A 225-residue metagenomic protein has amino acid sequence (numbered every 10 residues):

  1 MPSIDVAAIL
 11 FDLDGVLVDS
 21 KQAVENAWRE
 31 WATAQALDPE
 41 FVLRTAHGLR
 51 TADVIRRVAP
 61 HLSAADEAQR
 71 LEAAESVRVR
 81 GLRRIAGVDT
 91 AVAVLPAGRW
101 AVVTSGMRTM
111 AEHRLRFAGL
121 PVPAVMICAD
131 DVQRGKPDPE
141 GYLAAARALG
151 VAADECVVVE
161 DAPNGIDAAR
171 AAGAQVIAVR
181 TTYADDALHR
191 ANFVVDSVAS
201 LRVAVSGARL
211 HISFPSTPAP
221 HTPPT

Functional and structural regions predicted by a protein language model:
M1-A7, R108-T225: Asp-based, Mg2+/Mn2+-dependent phosphohydrolase catalytic module
M1-R44: Active-site neighborhood of HAD-like aspartate-dependent phosphohydrolases
D5, V77-V102, G106-E112: Short, acidic loop-to-helix structural element flanking the phosphoryl-transfer center in phosphate-processing enzymes
L17, R44, W100, R134 (+1 more regions): Conserved SAM-binding loop
T33-D38, L62-S63, A118-V122, G150-V151: Short helix-capping segments at alpha-helix termini
L37-F41, R56-T90: Metal-dependent phosphoesterase signature
R50-L62, R114, A146: Helix-loop "lid/cap" segments that line or gate small-molecule binding pockets
